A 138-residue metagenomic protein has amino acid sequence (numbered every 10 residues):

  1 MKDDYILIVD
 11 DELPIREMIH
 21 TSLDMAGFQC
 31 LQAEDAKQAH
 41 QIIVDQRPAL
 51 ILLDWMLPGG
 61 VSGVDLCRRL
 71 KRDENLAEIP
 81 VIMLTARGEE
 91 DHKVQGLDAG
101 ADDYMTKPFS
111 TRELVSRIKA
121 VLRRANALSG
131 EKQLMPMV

Functional and structural regions predicted by a protein language model:
D4-Y5, L122-V138: Short, Lys/Arg-enriched segments at the junction into DNA-binding effector domains of transcriptional regulators
E17-M25: Charged docking surfaces used in two-component/phosphorelay signaling
G27-A36, I42: Short hydrophobic/Thr-rich beta-strand motif most characteristic of the beta2 strand and flanking loop of CheY-like
Q46-L52, L57: Active-site beta3 strand of CheY-like receiver
F109-L122: C-terminal output helix
